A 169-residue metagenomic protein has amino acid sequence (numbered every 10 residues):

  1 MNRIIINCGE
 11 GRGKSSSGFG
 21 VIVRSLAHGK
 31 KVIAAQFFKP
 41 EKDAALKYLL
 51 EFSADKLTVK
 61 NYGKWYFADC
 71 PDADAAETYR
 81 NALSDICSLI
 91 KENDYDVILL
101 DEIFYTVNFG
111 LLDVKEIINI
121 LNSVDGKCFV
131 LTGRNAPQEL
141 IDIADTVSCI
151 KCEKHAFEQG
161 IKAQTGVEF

Functional and structural regions predicted by a protein language model:
N2-K91: Conserved P-loop
Y66-F67, C87-L89, I103-F169: Replace "adjacent to P-loop NTPase cores in ATP/GTP-dependent enzymes" with "adjacent to NTP-binding cores
N93-D96: Short acidic/histidine-rich motifs immediately flanking catalytic phosphotransfer sites in two-component signaling
L99: Glycine-rich phosphate-binding loops of nucleotide-dependent enzymes
